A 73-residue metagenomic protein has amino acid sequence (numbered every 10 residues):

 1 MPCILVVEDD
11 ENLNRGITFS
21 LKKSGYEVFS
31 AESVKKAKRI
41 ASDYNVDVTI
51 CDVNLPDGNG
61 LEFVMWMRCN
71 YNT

Functional and structural regions predicted by a protein language model:
M1-L5: Non-catalytic signal-transmission and effector/linker regions of two-component phosphorelay proteins
E8: Conserved acidic carboxylate
E11-F29: Two-component/phosphorelay signaling modules centered on CheY-like receiver
G25-K36, I40: Short hydrophobic/Thr-rich beta-strand motif most characteristic of the beta2 strand and flanking loop of CheY-like
S33, N59-E62: Acidic catalytic/metal-coordinating carboxylates
D52: Active-site residues of response regulator receiver
P56: The feature encodes the CheY-like receiver
L61-T73: Short amphipathic alpha-helix used as the core "switch/output" element in two-component signaling
